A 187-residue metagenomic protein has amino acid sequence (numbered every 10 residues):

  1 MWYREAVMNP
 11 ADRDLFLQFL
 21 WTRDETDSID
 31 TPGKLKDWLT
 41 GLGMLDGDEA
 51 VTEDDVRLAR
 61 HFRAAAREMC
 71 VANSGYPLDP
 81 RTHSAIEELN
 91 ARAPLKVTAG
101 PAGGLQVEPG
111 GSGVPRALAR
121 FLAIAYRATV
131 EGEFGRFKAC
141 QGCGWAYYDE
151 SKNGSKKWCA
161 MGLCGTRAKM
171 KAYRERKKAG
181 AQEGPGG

Functional and structural regions predicted by a protein language model:
M1-G144, Y148: Short helix-coil boundary/hinge micro-motifs
A117-R174, K178-G187: BZIP DNA-binding basic region
